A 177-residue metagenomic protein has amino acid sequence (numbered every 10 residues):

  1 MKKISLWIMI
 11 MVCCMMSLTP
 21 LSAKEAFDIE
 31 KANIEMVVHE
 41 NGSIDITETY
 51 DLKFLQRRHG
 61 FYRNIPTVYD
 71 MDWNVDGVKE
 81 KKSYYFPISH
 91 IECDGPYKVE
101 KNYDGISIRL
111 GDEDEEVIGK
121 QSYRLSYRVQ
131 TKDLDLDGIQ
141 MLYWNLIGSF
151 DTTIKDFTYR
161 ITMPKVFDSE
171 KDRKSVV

Functional and structural regions predicted by a protein language model:
M1-L6: Positively charged n-region of N-terminal signal peptides that target proteins for export
W7-S17: Bacterial N-terminal signal peptides
L21-V177: Lumenal/extracellular ectodomains and adaptor appendage modules of the eukaryotic vesicle/secretory system
